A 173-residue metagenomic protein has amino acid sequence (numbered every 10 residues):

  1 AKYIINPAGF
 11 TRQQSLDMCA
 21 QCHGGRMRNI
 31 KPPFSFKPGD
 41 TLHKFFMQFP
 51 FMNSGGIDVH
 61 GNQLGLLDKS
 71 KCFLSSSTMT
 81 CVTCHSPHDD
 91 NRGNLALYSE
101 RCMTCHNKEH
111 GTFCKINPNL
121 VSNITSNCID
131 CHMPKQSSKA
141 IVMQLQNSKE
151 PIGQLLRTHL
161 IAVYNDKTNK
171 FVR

Functional and structural regions predicted by a protein language model:
A1-R173: Primarily the internal scaffold of c-type cytochrome electron-transfer domains, especially repeated/multiheme c-type
